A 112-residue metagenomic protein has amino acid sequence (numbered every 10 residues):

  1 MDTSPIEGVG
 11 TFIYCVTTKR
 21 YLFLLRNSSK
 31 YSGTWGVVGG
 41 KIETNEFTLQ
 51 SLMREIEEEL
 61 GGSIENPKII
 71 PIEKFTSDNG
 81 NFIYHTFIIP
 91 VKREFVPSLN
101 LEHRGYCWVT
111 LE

Functional and structural regions predicted by a protein language model:
M1-Y21: Conserved N-terminal beta-strand and adjoining loop/helix that marks the start of the Nudix/MutT-like hydrolase domain
I6, T17, E73-V96, C107-L111: Active-site-adjacent beta-strand/loop module that shapes the phosphate/pyrophosphate-binding cleft
E7-V9, Y31, I83-H85, E102: Residues that flank catalytic or metal-binding motifs in active/ligand-binding sites
K19-E59: Conserved Nudix-box catalytic region and its N-terminal flanking loop in Nudix hydrolases and closely related
S63-E73: A short coil-to-beta-strand element that immediately follows conserved catalytic motifs
V96-E102: Short, charged, solvent-exposed linker or helix-capping segments at domain edges/interfaces that act as flexible hinges
